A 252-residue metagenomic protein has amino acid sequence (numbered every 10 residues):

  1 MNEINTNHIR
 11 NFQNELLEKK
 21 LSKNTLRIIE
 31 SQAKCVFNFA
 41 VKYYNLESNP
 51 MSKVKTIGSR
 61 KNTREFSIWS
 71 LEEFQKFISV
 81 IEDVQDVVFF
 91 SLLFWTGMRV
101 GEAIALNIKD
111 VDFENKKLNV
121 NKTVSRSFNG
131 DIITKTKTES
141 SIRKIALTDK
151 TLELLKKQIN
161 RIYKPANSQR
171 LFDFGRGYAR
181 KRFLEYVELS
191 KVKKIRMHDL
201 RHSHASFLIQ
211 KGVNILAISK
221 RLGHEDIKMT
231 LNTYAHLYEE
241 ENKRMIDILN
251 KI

Functional and structural regions predicted by a protein language model:
M1-E47, D173-G177, K193-D199: N-terminal core-binding DNA-recognition domain of tyrosine site-specific recombinases/integrases
K23, R27, K42, L46-E47 (+3 more regions): Basic, Lys/Arg- and aromatic-enriched nucleic-acid-binding interface segment
N24, K42, V87, S91 (+7 more regions): C-terminal catalytic core of tyrosine-transesterase DNA break-rejoin enzymes
V41-P50, F113-K116, K122, N160-P165: Proline-centered turn/helix-capping motifs that create local helix->coil transitions or kinks
T56, A105-K157: Conserved tyrosine-mediated DNA breakage-rejoining catalytic core shared by Y-recombinases
R60, I68, V124, L152 (+2 more regions): Catalytic-site neighborhood detector that most strongly recognizes the C-terminal catalytic loop/helix of tyrosine
K76, E82, N129-K135, N232-I252: DNA/chromatin major-groove-contacting recognition/catalytic segments
T123, T148-K193: Active-site/catalytic core of tyrosine-dependent DNA strand-transfer enzymes
